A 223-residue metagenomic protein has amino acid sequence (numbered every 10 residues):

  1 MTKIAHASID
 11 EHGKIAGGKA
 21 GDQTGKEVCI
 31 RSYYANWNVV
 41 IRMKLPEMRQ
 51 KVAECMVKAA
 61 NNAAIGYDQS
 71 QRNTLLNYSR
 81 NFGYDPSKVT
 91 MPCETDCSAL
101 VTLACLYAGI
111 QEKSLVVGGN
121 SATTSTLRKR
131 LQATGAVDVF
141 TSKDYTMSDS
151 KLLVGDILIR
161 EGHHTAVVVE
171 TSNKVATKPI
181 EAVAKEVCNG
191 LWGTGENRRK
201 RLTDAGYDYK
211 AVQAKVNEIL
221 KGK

Functional and structural regions predicted by a protein language model:
M1-V116, E161-H163, K174: N-terminal capping segments
D138-S148: Short alpha-helix capping/helix-loop boundary micro-motifs
V154-D156: Loop/turn positions that initiate beta-strands
T165-T171: Short beta-strand-centered aromatic/proline hotspots
T171-A182, K221-K223: Low-complexity, Pro/Thr/Ser/Gly/Ala-rich linker/spacer regions in secreted, extracellular modular proteins
C188-R199, Y207-Y209: Extracytoplasmic Gram-positive cell-surface binding/anchoring modules and repeats
A205-K223: Repeat-associated, polar segments at repeat-unit boundaries in modular proteins
